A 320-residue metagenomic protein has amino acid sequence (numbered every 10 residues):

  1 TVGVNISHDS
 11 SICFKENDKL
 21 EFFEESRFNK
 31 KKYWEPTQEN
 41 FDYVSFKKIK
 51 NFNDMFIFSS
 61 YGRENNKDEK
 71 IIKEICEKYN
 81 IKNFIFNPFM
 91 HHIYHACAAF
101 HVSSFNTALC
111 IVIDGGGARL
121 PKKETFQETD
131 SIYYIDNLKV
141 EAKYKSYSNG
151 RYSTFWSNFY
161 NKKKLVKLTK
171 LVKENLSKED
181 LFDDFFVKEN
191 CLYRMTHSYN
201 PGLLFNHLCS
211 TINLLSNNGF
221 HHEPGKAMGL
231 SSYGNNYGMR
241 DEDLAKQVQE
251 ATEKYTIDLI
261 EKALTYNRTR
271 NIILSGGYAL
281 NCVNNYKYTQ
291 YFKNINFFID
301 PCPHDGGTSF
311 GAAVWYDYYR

Functional and structural regions predicted by a protein language model:
T1-R320: Short acidic/glycine-rich loops and adjacent helix/strand connectors that line catalytic pockets where negatively
